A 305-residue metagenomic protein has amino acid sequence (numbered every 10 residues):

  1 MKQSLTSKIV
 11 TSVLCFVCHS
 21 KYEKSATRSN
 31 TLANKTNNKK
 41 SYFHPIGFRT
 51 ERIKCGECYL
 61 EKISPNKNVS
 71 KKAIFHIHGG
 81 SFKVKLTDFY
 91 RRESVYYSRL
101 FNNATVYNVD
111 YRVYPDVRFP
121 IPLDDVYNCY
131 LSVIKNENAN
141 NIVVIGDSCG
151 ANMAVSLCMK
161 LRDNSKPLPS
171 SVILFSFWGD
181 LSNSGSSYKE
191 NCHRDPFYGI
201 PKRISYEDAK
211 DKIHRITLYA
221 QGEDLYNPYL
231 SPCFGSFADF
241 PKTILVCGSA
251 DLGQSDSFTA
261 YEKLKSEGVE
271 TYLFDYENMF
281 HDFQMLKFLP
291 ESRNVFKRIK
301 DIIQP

Functional and structural regions predicted by a protein language model:
M1-P65: A glycine/proline-hinged amphipathic helix-loop "lid/cap" segment that gates access to hydrophobic ligand pockets
I9, V17-C18, E51, C55-P305: Alpha/beta-hydrolase superfamily serine-hydrolase fold, recognizing
